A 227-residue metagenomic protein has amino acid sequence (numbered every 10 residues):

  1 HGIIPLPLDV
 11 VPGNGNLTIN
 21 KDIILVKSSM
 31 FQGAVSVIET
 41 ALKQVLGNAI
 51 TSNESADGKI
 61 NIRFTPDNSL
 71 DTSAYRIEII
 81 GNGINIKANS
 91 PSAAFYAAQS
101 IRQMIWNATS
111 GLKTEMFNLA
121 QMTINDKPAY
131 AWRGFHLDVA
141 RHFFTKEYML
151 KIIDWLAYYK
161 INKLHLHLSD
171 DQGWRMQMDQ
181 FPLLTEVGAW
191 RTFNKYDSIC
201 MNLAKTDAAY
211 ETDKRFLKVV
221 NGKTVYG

Functional and structural regions predicted by a protein language model:
H1-R133: Acidic, contiguous N-terminal accessory segments
L70-G227: Feature activates predominantly on carbohydrate-active enzymes
